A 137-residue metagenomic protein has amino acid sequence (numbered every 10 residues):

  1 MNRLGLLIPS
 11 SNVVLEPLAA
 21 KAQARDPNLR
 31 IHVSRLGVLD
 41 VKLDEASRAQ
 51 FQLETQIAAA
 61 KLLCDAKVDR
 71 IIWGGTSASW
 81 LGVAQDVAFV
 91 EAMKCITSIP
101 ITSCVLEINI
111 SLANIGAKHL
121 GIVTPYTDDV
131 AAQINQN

Functional and structural regions predicted by a protein language model:
M1-A58, D129-Q136: N-terminal glycine-rich anion-binding loop in soluble enzyme alpha/beta folds
I8, G82, V123: Glycine- and other small-residue-rich loops at beta-strand/loop junctions that grip anionic moieties
S10, S77, Y126: Residue-level signal for short, function-critical loop segments
L39-L43, S79-V83, S111: Short active-site-adjacent helix-start/loop capping segments
S47-F51, Q85, I122: Alpha-helix N-cap and loop-to-helix initiation/capping positions
A60-L106: Glycine/small-residue-rich loop that forms an oxyanion/phosphate-binding "nest" at active or ligand-binding sites
F89, I99-N137: Conserved beta-alpha
